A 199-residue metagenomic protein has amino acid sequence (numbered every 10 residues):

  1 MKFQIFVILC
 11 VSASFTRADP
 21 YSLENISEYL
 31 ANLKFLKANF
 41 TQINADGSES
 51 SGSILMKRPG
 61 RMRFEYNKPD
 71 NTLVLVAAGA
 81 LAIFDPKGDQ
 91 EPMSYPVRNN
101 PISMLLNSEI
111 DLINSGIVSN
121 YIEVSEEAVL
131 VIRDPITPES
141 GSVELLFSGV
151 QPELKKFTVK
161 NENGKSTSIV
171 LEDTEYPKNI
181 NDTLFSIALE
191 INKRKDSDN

Functional and structural regions predicted by a protein language model:
M1-I8: Sec-dependent signal peptide recognition, specifically the positively charged N-region followed immediately by
V11-F15: N-terminal signal peptide c-region/cleavage motif recognized by signal peptidases
T16-P20: Boundary at the C-terminal end of the N-terminal hydrophobic targeting segment
E28-G47: A short, Trp-centered hydrophobic/proline-enriched beta-strand micro-motif
N44-D46, K87-D89, N163: Solvent-exposed strand-loop boundary residues in beta-sheet-rich modules
S53-M104, T167: An acidic-aromatic
D89-A128, P135: Flexible, surface-exposed loop/linker segments and immediately adjacent secondary-structure boundaries
N114-D196: Gly/Pro-enriched, hydrophobic low-complexity segments that function as extracytoplasmic propeptides/linkers
